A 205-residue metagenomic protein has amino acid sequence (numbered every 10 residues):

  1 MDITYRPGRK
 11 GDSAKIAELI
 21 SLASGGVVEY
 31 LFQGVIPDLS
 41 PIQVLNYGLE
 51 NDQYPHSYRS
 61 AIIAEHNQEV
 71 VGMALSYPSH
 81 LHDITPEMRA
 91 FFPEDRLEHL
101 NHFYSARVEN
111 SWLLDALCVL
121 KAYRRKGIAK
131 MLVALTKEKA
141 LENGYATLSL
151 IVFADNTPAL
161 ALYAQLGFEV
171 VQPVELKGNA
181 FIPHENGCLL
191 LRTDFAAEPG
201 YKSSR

Functional and structural regions predicted by a protein language model:
T4-L19, G26-L31: A short beta-loop-alpha structural element at the N-terminal edge of CoA-dependent acyl/N-acetyltransferase catalytic
G26-L49, S60, P93-D95: Conserved GNAT-fold acetyl-CoA-binding loop/helix
L49-I63, H80-I84, L113: A short helix-loop-beta-strand connector motif used in the catalytic cores of GNAT acetyltransferases and, in some
I63, E69-P78, L113, C118: Conserved beta-strand in the GNAT
H80-A116: Conserved acyl-donor/pantetheine-binding loop and adjacent beta-alpha core of acyl/acetyltransferases and related
N110-W112, A140-I151: Conserved GNAT acetyl-CoA-binding A-motif
V119, R125-E138, E142, A161-Q165: Conserved acetyl-CoA-binding loop-helix of GNAT-fold acetyltransferases
A146, F153-T157, L166, L176-R205: C-terminal "cap" of GNAT-fold acetyltransferases
